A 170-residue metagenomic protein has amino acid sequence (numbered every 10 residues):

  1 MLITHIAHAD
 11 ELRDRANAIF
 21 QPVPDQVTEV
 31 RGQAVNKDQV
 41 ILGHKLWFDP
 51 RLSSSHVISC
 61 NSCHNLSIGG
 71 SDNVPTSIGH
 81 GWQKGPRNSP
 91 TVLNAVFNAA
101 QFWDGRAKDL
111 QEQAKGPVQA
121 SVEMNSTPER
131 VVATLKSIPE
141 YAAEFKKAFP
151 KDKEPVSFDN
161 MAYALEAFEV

Functional and structural regions predicted by a protein language model:
M1-I3: Sec-dependent N-terminal signal peptides
H5-V170: Periplasmic c-type cytochrome electron-transfer domains
